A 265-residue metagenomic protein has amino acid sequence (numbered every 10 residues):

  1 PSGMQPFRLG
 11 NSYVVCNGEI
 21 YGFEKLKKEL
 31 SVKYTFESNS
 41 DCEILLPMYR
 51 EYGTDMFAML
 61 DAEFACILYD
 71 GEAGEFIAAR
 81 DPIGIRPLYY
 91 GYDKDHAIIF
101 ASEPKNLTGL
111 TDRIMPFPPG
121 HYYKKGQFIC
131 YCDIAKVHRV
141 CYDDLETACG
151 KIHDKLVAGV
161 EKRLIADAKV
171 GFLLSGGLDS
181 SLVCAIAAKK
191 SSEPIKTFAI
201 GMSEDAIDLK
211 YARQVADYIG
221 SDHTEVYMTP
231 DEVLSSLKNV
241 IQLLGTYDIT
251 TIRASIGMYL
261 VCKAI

Functional and structural regions predicted by a protein language model:
P1, L60-E63, A168: Short, basic and Ser/Thr-rich N-terminal targeting/leader segments
P1-F7: An anion-binding catalytic pocket shared by soluble metabolic enzymes
S2, Y13, E24-E43, Y69-G150: N-terminal segments that mediate ammonia production and transfer in glutamine-dependent amidotransferase systems
G18, L45, Y123, L156 (+1 more regions): Residue-level signal for inorganic ion chemistry
V32, E72-F76, P87-L88, Y92-K94 (+1 more regions): ATP-dependent adenylate-handling active sites, centered on carboxylate activation for C-N bond formation
N39-G74, P82, L260: Catalytic core of PPM/PP2C metal-dependent serine/threonine phosphatase domains
M48-E51, E103-T108, V240-G245: Active-site loops of AMP-binding adenylate-forming
